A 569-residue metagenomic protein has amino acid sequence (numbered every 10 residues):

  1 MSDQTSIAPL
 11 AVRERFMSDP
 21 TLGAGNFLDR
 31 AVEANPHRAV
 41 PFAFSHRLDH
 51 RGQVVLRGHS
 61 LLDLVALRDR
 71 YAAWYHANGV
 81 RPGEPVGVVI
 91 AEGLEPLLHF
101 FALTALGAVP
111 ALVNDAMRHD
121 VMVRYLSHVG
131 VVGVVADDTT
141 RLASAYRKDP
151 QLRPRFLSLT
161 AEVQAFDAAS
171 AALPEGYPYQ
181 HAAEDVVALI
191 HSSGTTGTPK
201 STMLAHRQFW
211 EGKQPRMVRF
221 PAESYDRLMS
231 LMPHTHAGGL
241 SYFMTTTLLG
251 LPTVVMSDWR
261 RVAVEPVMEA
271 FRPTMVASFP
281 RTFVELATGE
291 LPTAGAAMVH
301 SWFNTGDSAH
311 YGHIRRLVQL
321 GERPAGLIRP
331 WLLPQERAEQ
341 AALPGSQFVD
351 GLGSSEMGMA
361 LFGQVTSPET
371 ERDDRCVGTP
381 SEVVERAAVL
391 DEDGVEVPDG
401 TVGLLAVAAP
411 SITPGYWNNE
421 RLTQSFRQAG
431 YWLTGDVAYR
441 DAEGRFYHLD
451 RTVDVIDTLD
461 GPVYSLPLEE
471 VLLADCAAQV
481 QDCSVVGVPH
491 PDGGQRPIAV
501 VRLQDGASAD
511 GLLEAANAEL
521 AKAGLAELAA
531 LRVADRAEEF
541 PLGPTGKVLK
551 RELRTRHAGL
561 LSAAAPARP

Functional and structural regions predicted by a protein language model:
P41-G79, E84-G93, L97-F101, R118-V123 (+1 more regions): Conserved AMP-binding/adenylate-forming core of the ANL superfamily
F44-Q53, R57, T140-E184, S193 (+5 more regions): ANL superfamily adenylate-forming
R57-L62, V187-E211: Conserved AMP-binding A3 loop
A77-N78, A105-A168, Q180, A297 (+1 more regions): Structural core segment of the AMP-binding/adenylate-forming
W210-R227, T235-L291: Conserved AMP-binding/adenylation subdomain of ANL enzymes
A309, I314-E443, T452-V455, L468: Conserved AMP-binding/adenylate-forming
A409, G415, V437-E527, E552: AMP-binding/adenylate-forming catalytic core of the ANL superfamily
A521-V548, A564-P569: AMP-binding/adenylate-forming catalytic domain of the ANL superfamily
